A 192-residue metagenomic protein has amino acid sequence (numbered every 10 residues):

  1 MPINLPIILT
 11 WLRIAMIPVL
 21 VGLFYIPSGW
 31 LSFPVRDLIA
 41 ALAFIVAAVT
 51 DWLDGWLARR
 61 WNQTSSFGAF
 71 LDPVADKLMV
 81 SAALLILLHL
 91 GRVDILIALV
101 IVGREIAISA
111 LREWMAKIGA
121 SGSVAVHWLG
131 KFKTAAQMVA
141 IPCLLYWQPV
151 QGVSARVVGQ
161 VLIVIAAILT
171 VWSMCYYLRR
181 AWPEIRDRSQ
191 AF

Functional and structural regions predicted by a protein language model:
M1-F192: Alpha-helical transmembrane bundles and membrane-interface segments of multipass inner-membrane proteins
